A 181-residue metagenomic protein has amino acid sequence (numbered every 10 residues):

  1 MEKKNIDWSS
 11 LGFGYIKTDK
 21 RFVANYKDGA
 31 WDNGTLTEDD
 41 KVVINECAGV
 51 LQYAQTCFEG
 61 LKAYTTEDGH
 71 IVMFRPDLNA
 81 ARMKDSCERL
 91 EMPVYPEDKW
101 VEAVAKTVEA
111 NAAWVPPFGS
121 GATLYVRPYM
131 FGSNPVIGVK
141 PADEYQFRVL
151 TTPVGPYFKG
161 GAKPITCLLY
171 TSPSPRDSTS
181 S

Functional and structural regions predicted by a protein language model:
M1-L36: Short, Gly/Pro- and small/polar-rich lid/capping loops
E2-N5, R89-K163: Active-site pocket-lining segments that scaffold enzyme catalytic pockets across diverse folds
N25-D32, Y64-G69, P76, S133 (+1 more regions): Short acidic-glycine loop/turn motifs at beta-strand connectors
C47-E59: Conserved phosphate/anionic-ligand binding catalytic regions in large, soluble enzymes, centered on
A54, M83, V149: A residue-level signal for conserved active-site and pocket-lining positions in enzyme catalytic cores
F58-E97: Active-site- and interface-proximal helix/loop "cap" or "latch" segments in soluble metabolic and energy-transducing
Y170-D177: Conserved small/polar residues in nucleotide/adenosyl-binding loops
